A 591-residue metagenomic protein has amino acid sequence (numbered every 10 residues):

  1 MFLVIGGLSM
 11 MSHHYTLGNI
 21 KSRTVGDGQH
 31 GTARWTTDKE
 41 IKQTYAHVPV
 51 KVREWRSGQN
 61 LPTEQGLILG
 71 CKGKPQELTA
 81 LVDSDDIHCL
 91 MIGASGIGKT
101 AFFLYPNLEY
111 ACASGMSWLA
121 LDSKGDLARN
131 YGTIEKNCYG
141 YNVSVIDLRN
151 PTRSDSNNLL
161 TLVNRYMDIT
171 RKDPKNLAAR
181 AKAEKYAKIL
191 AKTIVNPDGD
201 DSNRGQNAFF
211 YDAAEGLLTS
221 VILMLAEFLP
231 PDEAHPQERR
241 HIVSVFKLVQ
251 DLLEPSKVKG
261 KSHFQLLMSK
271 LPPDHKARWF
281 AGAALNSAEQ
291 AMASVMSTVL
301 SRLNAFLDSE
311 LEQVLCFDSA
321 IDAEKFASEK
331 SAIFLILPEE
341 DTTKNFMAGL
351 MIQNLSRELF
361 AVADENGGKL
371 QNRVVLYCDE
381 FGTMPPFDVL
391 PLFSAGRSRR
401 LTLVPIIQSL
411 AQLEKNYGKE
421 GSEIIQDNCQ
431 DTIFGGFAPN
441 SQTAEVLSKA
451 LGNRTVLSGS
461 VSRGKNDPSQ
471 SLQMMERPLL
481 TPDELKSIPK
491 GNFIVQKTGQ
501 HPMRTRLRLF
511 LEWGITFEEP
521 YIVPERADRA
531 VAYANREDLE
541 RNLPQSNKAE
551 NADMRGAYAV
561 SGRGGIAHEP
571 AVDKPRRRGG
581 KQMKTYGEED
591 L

Functional and structural regions predicted by a protein language model:
M1-I97, A101-E109, S114, T152 (+5 more regions): Basic- and hydrophobic-enriched, low-structure N-terminal and domain-boundary segments that flank ATP-binding catalytic
F2-L8, T443-A450, Q500-M503: Short intrinsically disordered, low-complexity coil segments enriched in acidic
H30, V52, Q473, P502-R504 (+1 more regions): General helical secondary-structure elements
T36, R56, P62-E64, D212 (+4 more regions): N-terminal functional modules and adjacent low-complexity/disordered segments of proteins
K42-A46, R56, F346, E380-T383 (+1 more regions): A short glycine-/small-residue-rich loop at the edge of a beta-strand within enzyme catalytic domains
I68-Q76, A80-L401, N416, D483-R504 (+2 more regions): P-loop NTPase motor domains
F393-A395, R399-I494, Y586: Conserved ATP-driven motor cores of ASCE-family P-loop NTPases powering translocation/secretion/packaging/pilus
R508: Short, surface-exposed polybasic-aromatic patches that bind anionic ligands, especially phosphate groups
